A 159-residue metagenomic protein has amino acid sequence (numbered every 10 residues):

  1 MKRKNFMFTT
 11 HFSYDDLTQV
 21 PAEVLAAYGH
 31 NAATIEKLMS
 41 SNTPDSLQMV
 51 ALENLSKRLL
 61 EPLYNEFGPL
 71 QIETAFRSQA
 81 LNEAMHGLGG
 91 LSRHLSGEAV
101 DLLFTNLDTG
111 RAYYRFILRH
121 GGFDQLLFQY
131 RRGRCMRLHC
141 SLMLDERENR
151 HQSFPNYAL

Functional and structural regions predicted by a protein language model:
M1-Y64, F154-L159: Extracytoplasmic cell-surface/polysaccharide-interacting catalytic and binding patches
K2-F6, L91, L95-V100, F104-L159: Catalytic cores and adjacent binding grooves of peptidoglycan-active enzymes
S13-D16, S78, N106: Alpha-helix N-cap recognition
V20, L38-N42, Q79, A84 (+3 more regions): Surface-exposed loop/turn and secondary-structure junction residues enriched for glycine/proline
E36, V50-E53, N82, R111-L118: Generic detector of well-ordered alpha-helical segments enriched in charged/polar residues, highlighting helical
T43-D45, Q71-R77, G110-Y113: N-terminal start-of-chain detector that recognizes signal peptides and the immediate post-cleavage beginning
K57-G87: Extended, low-complexity, intrinsically disordered C-terminal regulatory tails of eukaryotic serine/threonine kinases
